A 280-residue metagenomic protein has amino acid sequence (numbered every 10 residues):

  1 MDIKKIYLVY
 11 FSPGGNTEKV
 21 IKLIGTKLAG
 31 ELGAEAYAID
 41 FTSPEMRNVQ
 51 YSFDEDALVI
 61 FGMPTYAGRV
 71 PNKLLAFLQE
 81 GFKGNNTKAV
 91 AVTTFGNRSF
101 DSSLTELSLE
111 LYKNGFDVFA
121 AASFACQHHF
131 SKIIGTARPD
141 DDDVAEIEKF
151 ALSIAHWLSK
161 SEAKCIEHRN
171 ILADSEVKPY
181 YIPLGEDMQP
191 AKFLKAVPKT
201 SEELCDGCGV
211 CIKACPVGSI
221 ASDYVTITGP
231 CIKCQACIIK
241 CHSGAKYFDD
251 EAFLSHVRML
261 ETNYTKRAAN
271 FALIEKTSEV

Functional and structural regions predicted by a protein language model:
M1-L8, S12-V20, I24-S43, V49-P190 (+1 more regions): FMN-binding flavodoxin-like domain, especially the glycine-rich phosphate-binding loop
P64, K195-A196, V225, I232 (+1 more regions): Generic detector of bulky aromatic hydrophobic side chains
E176-V217: Acidic, Ser/Thr-rich low-complexity intrinsically disordered segments
T200-S201, D206-I232, A236-L254: Iron-sulfur cluster-binding cysteine motifs and their immediate structural context in ferredoxin-like electron-transfer
